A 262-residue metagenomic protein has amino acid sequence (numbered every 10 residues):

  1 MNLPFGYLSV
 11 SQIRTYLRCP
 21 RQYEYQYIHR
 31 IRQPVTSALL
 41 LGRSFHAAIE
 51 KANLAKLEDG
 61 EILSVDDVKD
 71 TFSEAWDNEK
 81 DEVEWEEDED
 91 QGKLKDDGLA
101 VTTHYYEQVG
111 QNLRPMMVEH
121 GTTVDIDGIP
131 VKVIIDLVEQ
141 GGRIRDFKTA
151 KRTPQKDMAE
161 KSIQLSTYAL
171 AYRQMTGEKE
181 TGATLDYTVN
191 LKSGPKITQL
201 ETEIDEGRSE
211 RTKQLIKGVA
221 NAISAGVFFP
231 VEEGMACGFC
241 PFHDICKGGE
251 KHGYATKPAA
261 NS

Functional and structural regions predicted by a protein language model:
N2-R18, D127-V138, D205-K213: An acidic intrinsically disordered interaction segment
Y7, L63, D127, Y172-S262: Metal-dependent nuclease catalytic regions and adjoining charged, substrate-binding loops involved in nucleic-acid end
R14, R18-L57, K95, E119 (+1 more regions): Nuclease catalytic cores
L17-Y25, V138-D146, K217: Active-site-adjacent bridging/hinge elements
Y23-H29, A47-I49, R145-T149, V189-Q199: Short acidic (Asp/Glu) and glycine-rich catalytic loops that position anionic groups and cofactors
S37, L41, L94, K161-Q164 (+1 more regions): Hydrophobic (often cysteine-bearing) scaffold residues that line and stabilize catalytic clefts of nucleotide/cofactor
A48-H120: A non-catalytic, helix-rich entry segment at domain boundaries
M117-M175: Non-catalytic protein-protein interaction segments used by genome-maintenance enzymes to assemble and couple activities
